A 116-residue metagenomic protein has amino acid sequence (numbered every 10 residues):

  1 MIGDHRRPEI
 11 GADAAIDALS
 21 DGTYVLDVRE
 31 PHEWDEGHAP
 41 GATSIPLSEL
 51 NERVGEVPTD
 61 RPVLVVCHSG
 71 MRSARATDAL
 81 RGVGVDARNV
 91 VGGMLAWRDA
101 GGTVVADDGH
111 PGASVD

Functional and structural regions predicted by a protein language model:
M1-Y24, E30-P62, M71-D116: Rhodanese-like catalytic fold shared by cysteine-dependent sulfurtransferases and DSP/PTP-type phosphatases
V66: Short, surface-exposed ligand- or partner-binding patches at beta-edge/loop junctions that are enriched in aromatics
